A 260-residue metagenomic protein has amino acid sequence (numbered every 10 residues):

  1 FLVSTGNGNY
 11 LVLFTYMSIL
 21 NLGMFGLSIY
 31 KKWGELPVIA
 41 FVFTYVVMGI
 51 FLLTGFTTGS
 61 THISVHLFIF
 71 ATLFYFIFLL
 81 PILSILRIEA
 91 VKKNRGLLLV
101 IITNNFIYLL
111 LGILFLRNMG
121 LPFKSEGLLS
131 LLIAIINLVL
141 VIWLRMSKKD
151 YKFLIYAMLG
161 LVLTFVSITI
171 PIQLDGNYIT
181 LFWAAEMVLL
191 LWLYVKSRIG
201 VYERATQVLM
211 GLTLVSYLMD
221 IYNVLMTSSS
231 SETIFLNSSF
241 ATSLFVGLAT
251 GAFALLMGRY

Functional and structural regions predicted by a protein language model:
F1-M158, S167-Y260: Extended, compositionally biased regions that are outside compact catalytic cores
T164: Glycine-rich phosphate-binding loop at the start of an alpha helix
